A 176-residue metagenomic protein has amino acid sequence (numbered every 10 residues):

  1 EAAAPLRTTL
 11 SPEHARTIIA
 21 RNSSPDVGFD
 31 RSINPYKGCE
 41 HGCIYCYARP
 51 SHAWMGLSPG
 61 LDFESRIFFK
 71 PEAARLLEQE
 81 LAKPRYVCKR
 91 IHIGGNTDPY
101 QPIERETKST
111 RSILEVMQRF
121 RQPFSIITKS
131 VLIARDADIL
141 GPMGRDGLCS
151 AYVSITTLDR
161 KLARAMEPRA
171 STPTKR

Functional and structural regions predicted by a protein language model:
A2-Y36, I44-Y152, T156-R164, T172-R176: Conserved Radical SAM active-site core
